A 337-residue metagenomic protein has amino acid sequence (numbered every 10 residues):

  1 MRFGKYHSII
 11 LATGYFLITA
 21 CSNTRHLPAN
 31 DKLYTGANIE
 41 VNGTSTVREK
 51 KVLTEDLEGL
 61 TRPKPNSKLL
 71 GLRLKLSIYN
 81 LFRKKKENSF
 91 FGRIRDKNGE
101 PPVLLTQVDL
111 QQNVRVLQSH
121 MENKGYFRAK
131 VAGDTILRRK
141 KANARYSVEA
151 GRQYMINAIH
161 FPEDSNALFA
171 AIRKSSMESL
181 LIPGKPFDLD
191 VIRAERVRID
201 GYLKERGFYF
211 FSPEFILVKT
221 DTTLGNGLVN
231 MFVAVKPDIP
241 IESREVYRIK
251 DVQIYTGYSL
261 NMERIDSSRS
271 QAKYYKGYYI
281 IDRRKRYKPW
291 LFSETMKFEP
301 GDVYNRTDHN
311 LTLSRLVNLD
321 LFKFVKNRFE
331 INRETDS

Functional and structural regions predicted by a protein language model:
M1-I9: Bacterial N-terminal signal peptides that target proteins for export
R2-F3, S22-N318, F324-N327, S337: Interaction-mediating elements
I18-A20: C-terminal motif of bacterial Sec signal peptides marking the signal peptidase cleavage site
I331-T335: AMP-binding (ANL) adenylation modules
